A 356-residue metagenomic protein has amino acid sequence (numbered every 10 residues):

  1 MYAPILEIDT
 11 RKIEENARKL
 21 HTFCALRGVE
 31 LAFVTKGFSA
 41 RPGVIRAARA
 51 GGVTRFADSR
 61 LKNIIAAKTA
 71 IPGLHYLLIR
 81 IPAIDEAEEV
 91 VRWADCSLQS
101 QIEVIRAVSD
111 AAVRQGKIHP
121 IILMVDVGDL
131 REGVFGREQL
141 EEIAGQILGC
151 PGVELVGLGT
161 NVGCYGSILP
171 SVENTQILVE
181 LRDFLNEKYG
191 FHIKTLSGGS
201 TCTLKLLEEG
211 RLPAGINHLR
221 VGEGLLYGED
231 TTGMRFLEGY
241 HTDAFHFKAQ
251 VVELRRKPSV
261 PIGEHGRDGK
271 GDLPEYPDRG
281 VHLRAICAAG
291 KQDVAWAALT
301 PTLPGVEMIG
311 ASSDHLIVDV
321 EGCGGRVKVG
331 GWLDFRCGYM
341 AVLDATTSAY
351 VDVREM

Functional and structural regions predicted by a protein language model:
M1-A17: Positively charged, low-complexity intrinsically disordered leader regions
M1-A3, E141-E142, Q146, T232-T242: Short aromatic-glycine motifs in intrinsically disordered, low-complexity regions
I5-E7, V29-Q176, E180, F184 (+1 more regions): Active-site-proximal beta-alpha core segment in soluble small-molecule metabolic enzymes
K12, N16, S100, I177 (+1 more regions): Soluble or luminal CAZymes and related metallo-dependent hydrolases
E14, H21, L273: Expand to "…catalyze enediolate/carbanion chemistry for C-C bond making/breaking, isomerization, decarboxylation
Q176-M356: Active-site anion/phosphate-binding pocket segments in diverse small-molecule metabolic enzymes
